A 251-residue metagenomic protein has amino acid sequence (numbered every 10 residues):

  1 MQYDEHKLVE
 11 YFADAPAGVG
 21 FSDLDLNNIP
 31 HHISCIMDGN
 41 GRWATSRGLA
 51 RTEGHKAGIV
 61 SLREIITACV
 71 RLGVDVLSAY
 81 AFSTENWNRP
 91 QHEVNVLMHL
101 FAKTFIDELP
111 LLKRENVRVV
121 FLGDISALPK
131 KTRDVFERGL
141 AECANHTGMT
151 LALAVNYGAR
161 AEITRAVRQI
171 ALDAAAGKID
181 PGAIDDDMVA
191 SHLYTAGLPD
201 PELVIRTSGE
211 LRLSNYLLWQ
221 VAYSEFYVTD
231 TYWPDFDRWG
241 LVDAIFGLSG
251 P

Functional and structural regions predicted by a protein language model:
M1-P251: Flexible, compositionally biased loop and terminal segments
